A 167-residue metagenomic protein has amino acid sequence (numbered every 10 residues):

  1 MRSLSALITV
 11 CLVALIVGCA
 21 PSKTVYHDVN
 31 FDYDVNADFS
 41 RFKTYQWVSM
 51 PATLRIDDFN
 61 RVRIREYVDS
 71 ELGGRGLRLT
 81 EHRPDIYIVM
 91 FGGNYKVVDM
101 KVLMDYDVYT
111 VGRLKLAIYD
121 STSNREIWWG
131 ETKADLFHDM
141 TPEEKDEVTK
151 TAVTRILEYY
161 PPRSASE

Functional and structural regions predicted by a protein language model:
M1-I8: Bacterial N-terminal signal peptides that target proteins for export
L15-G18: C-terminal motif of bacterial Sec signal peptides marking the signal peptidase cleavage site
A20-A37, Y109, D120-E167: C-terminal/domain-edge helix-coil "capping" segments
A37-F39, I56-I64, T80, Y106-T110 (+1 more regions): Extracytoplasmic/periplasmic, Sec-exported soluble proteins
T44-G92: N-terminal segment of the mature soluble domain
V68-L79, G92, I118, T122 (+2 more regions): Sec/Tat-exported extracytoplasmic proteins
R75, I86-E143: Surface-exposed short loop/turn segments
